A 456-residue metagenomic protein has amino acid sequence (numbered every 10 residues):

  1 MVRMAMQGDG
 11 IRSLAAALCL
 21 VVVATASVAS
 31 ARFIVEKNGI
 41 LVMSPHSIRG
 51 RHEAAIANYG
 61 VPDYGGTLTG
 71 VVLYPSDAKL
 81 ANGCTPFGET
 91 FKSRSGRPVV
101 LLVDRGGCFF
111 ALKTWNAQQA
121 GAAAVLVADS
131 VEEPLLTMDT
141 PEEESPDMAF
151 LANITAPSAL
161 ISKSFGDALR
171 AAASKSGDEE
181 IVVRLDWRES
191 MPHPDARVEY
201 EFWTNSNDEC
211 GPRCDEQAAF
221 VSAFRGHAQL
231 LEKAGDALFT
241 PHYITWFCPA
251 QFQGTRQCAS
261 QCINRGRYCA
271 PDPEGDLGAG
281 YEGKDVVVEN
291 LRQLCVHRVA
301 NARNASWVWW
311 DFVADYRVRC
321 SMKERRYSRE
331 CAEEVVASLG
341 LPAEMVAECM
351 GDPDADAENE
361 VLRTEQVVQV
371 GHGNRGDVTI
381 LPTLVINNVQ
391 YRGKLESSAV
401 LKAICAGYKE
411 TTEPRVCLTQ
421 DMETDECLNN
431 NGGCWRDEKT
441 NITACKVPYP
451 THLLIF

Functional and structural regions predicted by a protein language model:
M1-V22: Classical eukaryotic N-terminal signal peptides for Sec-dependent ER targeting/secretion, especially the positively
C19, A24-Q217, Y243: Structured lumen-facing ectodomains of secretory-pathway proteins
G60, R105, Q118, D129 (+7 more regions): Sec/Tat-exported extracytoplasmic proteins
F87-G96, E189-P194, A228-E232, V299-A305 (+1 more regions): Surface-exposed acidic, glycine-flexible loop patches that form ligand/cofactor-binding and adhesion interfaces
G96-V100, A120-A124, A196-Y200, K233-F239 (+3 more regions): Loop/turn elements at helix/coil->beta-strand transitions in domains of secreted/extracellular proteins
K113-T114, L136-D139, P212-F220, A250-G254 (+2 more regions): Short, solvent-exposed loop/turn and secondary-structure capping segments
C210-K233: Typically the conserved alpha-helix immediately C-terminal to a functionally engaged Cys/Sec in thioredoxin-like
Y243-P450, F456: Cysteine-centric redox/oxidoreductase cores and disulfide-bonded domains
